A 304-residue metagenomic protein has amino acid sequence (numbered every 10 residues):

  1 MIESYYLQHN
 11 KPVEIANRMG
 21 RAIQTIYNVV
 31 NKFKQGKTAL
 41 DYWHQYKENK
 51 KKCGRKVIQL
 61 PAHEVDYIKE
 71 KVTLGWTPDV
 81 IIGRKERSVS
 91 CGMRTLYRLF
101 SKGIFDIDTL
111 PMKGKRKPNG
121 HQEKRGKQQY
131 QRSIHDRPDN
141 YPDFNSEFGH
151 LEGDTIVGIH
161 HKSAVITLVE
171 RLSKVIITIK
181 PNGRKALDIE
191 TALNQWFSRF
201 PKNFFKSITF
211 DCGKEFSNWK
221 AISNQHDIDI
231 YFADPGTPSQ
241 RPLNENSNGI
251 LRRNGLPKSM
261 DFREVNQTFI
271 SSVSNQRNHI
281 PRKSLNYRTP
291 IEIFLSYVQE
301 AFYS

Functional and structural regions predicted by a protein language model:
M1-L74, G83-R84: Short, basic alpha-helical/linker "hinge" immediately adjacent to a nucleic-acid-recognition surface
Q8, D66, E70-L74, S223-S304: Charged alpha-helix within mobile-element recombinases
H44-K50, V89-D143: Basic, flexible linker segments flanking DNA-binding modules in nucleic acid-interacting mobile-element proteins
P78-V89: DNA-recognition alpha helix
F148-G158: Two-metal-ion RNase H-like nuclease active-site motif
I156, H160-I177: Short conserved beta-strand segments at catalytic cores or DNA/RNA-binding microdomains of nucleic-acid binding
H161, T178-K202: Active-site beta-loop-alpha junctions of metal-dependent nucleic acid enzymes, especially the RNase H-like/DDE
F204-N218: Acidic/histidine-rich, metal-coordinating catalytic segments
